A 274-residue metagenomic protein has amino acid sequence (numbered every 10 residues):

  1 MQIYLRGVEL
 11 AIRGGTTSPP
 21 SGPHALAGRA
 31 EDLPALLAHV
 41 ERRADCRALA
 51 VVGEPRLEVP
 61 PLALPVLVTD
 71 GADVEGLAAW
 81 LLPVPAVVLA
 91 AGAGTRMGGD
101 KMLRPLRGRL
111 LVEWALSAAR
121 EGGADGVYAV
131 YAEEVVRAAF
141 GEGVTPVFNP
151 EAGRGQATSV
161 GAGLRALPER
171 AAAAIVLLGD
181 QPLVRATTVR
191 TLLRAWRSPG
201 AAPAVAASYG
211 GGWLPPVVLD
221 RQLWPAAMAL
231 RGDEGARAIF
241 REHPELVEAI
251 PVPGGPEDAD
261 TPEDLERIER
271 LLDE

Functional and structural regions predicted by a protein language model:
M1-P83: Structured N-terminal alpha/beta-domain signature that marks small ligand/cofactor-binding or signaling modules
P60-L64, G123, F140-G143, L223 (+1 more regions): Short, structured coil segments at secondary-structure junctions
T69, A79-P83, M228-E274: Conserved alpha/beta core of the MobA/IspD/sugar-nucleotide pyrophosphorylase nucleotidyltransferase superfamily
V74, V189, L223-A227, L265: A generic structural signal for short hydrophobic patches within well-formed alpha-helices
P83-W213, L246-P251: Nucleotide and nucleotide-moiety/phosphate-recognizing core
L183, V218, D258-A259: Short aromatic/basic micro-patch
L214-P225, P262: Conserved nucleotide-sugar donor-binding and metal-coordinating catalytic region shared by glycosyltransferases
